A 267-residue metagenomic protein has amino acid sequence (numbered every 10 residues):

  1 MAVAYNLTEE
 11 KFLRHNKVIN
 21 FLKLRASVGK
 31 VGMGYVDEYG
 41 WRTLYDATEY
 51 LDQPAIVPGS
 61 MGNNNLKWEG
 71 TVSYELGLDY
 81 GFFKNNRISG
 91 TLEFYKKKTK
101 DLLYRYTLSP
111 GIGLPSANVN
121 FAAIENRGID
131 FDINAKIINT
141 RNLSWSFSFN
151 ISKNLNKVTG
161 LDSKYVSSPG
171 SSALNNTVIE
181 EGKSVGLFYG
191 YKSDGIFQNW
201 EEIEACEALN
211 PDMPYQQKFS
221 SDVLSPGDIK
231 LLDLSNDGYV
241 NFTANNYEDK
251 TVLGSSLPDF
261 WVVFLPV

Functional and structural regions predicted by a protein language model:
M1-K183: Extracellular/periplasmic, surface-exposed regions of secreted and cell-surface proteins
G34-D37, F82, I133, Y191 (+4 more regions): Basic, gly/Ser/Thr/Pro-rich low-complexity segments located predominantly at protein N termini
I56, G254-L257: Short, solvent-exposed secondary-structure boundary motifs
V119, I138-S255: Conserved small-residue
P258-V267: C-terminal substrate/ligand-recognition segments
